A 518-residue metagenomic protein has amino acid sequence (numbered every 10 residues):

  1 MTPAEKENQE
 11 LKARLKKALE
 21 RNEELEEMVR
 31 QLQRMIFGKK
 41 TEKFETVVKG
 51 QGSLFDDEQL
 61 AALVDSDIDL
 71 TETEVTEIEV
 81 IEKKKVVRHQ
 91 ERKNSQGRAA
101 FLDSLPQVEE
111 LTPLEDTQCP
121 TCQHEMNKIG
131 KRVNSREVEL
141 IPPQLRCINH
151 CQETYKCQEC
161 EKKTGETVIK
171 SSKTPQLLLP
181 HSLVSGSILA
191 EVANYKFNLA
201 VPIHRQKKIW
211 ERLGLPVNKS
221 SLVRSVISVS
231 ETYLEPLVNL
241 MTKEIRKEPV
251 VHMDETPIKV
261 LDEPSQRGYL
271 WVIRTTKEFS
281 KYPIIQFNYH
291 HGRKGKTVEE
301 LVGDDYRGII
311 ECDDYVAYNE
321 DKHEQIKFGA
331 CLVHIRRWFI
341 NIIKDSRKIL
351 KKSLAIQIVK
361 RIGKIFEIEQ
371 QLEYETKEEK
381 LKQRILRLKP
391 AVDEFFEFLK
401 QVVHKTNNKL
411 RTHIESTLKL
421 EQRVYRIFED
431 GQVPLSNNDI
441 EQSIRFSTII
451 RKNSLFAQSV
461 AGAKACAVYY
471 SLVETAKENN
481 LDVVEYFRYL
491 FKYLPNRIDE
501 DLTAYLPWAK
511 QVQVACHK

Functional and structural regions predicted by a protein language model:
M1-P180, V223, H252-M253, C312 (+1 more regions): Short, flexible loop/hinge motifs at secondary-structure junctions
D116, T154-K156, E161-K518: Catalytic center-proximal scaffold of phosphoryl-transfer enzymes
